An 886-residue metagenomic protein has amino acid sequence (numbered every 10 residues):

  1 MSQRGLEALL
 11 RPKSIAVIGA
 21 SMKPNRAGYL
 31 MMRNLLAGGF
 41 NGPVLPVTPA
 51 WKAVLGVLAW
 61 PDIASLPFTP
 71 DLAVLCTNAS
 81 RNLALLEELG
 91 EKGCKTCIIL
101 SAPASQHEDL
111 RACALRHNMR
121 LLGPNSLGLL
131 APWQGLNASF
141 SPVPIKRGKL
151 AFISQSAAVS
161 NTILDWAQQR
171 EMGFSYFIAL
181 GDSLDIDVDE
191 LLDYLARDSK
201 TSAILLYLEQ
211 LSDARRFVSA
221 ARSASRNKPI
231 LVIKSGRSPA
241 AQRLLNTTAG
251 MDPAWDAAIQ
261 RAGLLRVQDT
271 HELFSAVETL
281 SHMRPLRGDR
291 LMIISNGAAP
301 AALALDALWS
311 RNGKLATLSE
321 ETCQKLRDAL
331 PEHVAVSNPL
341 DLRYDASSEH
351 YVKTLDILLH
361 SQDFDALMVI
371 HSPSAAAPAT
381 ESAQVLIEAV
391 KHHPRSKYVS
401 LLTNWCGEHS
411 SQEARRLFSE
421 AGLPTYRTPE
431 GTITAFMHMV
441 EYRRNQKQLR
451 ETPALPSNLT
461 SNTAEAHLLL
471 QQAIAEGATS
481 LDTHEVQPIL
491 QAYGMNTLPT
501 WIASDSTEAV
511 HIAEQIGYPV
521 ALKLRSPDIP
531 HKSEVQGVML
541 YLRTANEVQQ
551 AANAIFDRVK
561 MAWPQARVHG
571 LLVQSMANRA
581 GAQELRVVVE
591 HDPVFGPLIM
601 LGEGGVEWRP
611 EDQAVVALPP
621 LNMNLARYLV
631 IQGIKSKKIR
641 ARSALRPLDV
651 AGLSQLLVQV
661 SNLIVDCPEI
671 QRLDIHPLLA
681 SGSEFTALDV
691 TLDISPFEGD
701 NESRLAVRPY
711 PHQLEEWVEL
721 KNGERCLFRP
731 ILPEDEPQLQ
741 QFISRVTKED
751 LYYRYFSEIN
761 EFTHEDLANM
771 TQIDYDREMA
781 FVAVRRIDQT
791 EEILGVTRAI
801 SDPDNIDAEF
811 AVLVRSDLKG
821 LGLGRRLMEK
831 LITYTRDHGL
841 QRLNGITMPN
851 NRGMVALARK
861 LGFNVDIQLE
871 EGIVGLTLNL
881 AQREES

Functional and structural regions predicted by a protein language model:
M1-D689, F697: Catalytic-core regions of core metabolic enzymes, especially those transforming organic acids/acyl-group intermediates
L522, V573, L692, A783 (+1 more regions): Short beta-strand element of the conserved SAM-dependent methyltransferase core
D674, D693, G824-M828: Acidic, glycine-enriched active-site microenvironments
E698-S886: Long, contiguous binding/interaction regions
